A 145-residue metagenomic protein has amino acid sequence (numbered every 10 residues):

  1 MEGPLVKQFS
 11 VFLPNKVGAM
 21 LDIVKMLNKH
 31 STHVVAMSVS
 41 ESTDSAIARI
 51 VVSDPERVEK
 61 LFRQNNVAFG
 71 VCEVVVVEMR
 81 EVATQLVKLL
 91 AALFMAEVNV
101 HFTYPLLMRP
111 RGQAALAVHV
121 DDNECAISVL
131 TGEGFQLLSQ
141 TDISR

Functional and structural regions predicted by a protein language model:
M1-R145: A conserved regulatory-domain signal marking ACT and ACT-like small-molecule sensing domains and adjacent regulatory
